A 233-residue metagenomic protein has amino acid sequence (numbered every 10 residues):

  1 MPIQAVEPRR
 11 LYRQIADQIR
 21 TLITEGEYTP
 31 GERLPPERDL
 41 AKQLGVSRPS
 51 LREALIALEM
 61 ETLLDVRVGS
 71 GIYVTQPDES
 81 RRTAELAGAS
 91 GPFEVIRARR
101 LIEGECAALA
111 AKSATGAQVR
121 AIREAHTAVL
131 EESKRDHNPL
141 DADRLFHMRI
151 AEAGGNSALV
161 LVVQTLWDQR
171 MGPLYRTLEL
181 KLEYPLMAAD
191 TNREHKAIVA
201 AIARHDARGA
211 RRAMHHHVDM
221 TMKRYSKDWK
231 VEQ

Functional and structural regions predicted by a protein language model:
M1-I102, A108, K112, V231-Q233: Short linear motifs at protein or domain termini
M1-P2, A207-Q233: C-terminal effector-binding regulatory domain of bacterial HTH transcription factors
P8, Y184-M187: Residue-level preference for long, well-ordered alpha-helices that form the structural scaffold of enzyme catalytic
L22, G26, R81, Q169-T177 (+2 more regions): A short secondary-structure junction motif
E27, R33, T83-A87, G116-R120 (+4 more regions): Hydrophobic/basic alpha-helical segments enriched in Actinobacteria
V95, A201, D206: Acidic/histidine-rich alpha-helical segments that form the ligand environment of transition-metal centers
R97, A188-D190: Short helix-capping and inter-helix turn/linker motifs at the boundaries of alpha-helical repeat units
R99-R176, E194-A200, G209-T221: Conserved amphipathic alpha-helical segments that form helical-bundle/coiled-coil interaction surfaces
